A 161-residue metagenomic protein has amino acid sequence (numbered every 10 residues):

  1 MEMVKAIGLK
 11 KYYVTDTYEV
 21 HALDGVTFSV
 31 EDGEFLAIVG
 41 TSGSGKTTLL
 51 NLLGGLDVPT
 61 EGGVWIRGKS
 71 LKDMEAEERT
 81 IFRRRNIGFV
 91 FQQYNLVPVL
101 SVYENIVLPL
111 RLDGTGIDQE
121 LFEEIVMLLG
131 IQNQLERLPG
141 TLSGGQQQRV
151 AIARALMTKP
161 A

Functional and structural regions predicted by a protein language model:
E2-A161: ABC family nucleotide-binding domain
